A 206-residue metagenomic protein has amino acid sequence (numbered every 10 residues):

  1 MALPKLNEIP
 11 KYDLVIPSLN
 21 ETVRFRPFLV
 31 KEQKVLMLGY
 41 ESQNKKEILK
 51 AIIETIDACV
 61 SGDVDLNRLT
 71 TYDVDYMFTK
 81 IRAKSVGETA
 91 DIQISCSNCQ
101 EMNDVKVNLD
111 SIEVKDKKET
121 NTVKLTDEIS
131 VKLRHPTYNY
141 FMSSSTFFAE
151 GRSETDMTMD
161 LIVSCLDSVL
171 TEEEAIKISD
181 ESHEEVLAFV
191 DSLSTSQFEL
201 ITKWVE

Functional and structural regions predicted by a protein language model:
M1-E206: Long C-terminal interaction/binding lobes of large macromolecular proteins
